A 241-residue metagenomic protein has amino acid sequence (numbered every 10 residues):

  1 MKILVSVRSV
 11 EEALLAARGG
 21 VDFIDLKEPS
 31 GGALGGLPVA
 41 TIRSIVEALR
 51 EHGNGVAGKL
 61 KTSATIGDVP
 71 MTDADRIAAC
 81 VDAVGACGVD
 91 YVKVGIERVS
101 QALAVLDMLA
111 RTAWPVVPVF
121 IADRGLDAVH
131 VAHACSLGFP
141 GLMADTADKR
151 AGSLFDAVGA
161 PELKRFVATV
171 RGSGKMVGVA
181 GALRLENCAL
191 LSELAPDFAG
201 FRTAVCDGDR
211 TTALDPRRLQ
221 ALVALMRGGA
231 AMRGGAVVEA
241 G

Functional and structural regions predicted by a protein language model:
I3-V7, I24-L26, L60-D68, V92-V94 (+4 more regions): Hydrophobic faces of well-ordered beta-strands that scaffold small-molecule active sites in alpha/beta enzyme cores
R8-G19, V69-A86, G125-A134, V179 (+1 more regions): Catalytic cores of alpha/beta
F23-L34, A86-V99, M143-A151, L194-L219: Glycine-rich phosphate-binding active-site loops on the catalytic face of alpha/beta enzymes
G35-A104: Glycine/small-residue-rich loop that forms an oxyanion/phosphate-binding "nest" at active or ligand-binding sites
L37-I42, R76-V81, A128-H133, D156-R165 (+1 more regions): Charged helix-capping and loop-helix junction motifs
A40-I45, A102-V105, F201-G241: C-terminal helical cap(s) of enzyme catalytic domains, especially alpha/beta-barrels
V84-L137: Hydrophobic, well-structured mid-protein blocks that either form specific transmembrane helices
I121-E162, T169: Histidine/lysine/aspartate-rich catalytic loop segments that bind and position anionic ligands
